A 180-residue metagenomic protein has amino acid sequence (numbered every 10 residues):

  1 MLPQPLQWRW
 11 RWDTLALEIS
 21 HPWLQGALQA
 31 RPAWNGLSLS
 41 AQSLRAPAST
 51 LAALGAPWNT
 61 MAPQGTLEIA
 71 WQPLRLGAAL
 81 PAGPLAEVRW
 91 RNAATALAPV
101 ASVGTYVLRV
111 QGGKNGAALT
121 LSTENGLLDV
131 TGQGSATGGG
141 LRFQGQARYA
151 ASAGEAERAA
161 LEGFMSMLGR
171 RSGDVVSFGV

Functional and structural regions predicted by a protein language model:
M1, V107-V180: Extended terminal
L2-M61, T66-L74: N-terminal beta-strand/beta-hairpin edge segment
R9-R11, R31-A33, G77, Q111 (+1 more regions): Short beta-strand micro-motifs enriched in acidic
R11-L15, P22-L24, L44, Q72-L74 (+5 more regions): Generic structural motif
H21-W23, R31-W34, A52-L54, V100-V103 (+2 more regions): Surface-exposed beta-strand edges and their flanking turn/coil or helix-capping segments
L37-A46, A86-V88, F143-A147: Short, hydrophobic/proline-enriched secondary-structure or compact coil segments at domain edges
E68-G77, L85-Q133: Solvent-exposed beta-strand/coil patches in large extracellular/periplasmic or lumenal scaffold regions
